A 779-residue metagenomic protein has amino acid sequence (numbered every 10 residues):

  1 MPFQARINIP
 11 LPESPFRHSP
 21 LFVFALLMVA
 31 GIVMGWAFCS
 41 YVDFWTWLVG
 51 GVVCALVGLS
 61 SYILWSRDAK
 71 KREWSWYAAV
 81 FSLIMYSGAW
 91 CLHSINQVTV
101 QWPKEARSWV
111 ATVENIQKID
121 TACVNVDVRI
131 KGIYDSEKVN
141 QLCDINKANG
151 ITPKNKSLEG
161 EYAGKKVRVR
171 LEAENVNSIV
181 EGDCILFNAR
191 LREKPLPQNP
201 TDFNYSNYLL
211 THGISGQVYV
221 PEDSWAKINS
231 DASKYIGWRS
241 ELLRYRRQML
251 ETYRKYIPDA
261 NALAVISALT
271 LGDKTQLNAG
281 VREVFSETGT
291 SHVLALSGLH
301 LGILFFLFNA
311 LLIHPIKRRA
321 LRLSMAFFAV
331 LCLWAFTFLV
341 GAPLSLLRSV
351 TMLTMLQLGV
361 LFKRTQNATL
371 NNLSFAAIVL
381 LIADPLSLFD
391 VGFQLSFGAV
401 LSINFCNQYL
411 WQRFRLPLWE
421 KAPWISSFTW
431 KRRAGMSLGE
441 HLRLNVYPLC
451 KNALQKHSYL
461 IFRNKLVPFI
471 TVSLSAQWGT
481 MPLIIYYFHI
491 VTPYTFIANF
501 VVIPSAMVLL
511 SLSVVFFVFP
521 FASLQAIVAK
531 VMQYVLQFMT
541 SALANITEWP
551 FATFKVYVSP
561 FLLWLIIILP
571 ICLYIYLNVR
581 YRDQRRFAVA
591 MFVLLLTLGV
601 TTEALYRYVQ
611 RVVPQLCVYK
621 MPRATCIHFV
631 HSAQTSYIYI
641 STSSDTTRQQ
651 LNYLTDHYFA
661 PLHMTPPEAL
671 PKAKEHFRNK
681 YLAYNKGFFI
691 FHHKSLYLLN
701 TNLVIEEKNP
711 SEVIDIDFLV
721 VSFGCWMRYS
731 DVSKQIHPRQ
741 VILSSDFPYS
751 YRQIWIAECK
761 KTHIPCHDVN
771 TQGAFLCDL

Functional and structural regions predicted by a protein language model:
M1-A106, E241, R348: N-terminal leader/targeting segments
M1-C39, G359, N367, V515-N545: Hydrophobic alpha-helical segments
P2-S14, K70-K71, L83-H292, M664-K686 (+5 more regions): Membrane-interface helix/helix-cap signal primarily in integral membrane proteins
V23, V218, D273, L277-Y494 (+2 more regions): Hydrophobic alpha-helical transmembrane segments in multi-pass membrane proteins
G31, A111, A189, L269 (+8 more regions): Divalent metal-coordination and catalytic microenvironments
W45-A55, S396, N499-I503, F561-W564: Alpha-helical transmembrane segments of polytopic membrane proteins
V176-N177, N188-R190, A422-A453, V518-L779: Non-globular, low-confidence helical/coil segments that flank catalytic cores
K227-S240, E287, S458, I485-V501 (+1 more regions): Membrane-interface amphipathic/re-entrant loop segments adjacent to transmembrane helices in multi-pass membrane
